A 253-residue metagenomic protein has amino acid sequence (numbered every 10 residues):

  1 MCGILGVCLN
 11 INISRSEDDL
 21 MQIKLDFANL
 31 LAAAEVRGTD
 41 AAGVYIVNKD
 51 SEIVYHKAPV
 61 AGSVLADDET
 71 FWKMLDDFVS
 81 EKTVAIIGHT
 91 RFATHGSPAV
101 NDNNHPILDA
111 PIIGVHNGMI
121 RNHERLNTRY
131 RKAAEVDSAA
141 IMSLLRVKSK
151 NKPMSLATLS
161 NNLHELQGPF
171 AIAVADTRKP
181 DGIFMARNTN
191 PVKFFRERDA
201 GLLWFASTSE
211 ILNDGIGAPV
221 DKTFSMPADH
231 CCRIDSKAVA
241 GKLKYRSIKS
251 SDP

Functional and structural regions predicted by a protein language model:
M1-P253: Conserved short alpha-helical segments that host acidic/polar catalytic motifs at enzyme active sites
